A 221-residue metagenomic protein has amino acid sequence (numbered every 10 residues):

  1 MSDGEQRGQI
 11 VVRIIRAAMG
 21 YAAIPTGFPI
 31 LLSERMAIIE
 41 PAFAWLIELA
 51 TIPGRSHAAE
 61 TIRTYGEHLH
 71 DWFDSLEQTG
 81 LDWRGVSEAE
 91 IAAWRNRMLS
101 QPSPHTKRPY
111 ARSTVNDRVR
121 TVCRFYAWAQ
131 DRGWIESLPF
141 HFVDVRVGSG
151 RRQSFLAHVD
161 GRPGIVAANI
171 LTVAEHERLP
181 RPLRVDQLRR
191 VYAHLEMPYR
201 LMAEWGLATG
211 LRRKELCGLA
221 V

Functional and structural regions predicted by a protein language model:
M1-H57, R63-H70, D74: Basic/aromatic DNA-contact patch characteristic of tyrosine site-specific recombinases
Q9, M19, R35-M36, K107 (+2 more regions): Intrinsic-disorder/low-complexity loop/linker signature
G27, L31, H141, I165 (+1 more regions): Intrinsically disordered, low-complexity segments enriched in proline/serine/threonine
F43-T61, L69-L156, R190, G210: N-terminal core-binding DNA-recognition domain of tyrosine recombinases/integrases
I135, S149-R189: DNA breakage-rejoining catalytic core of tyrosine-based enzymes
E175-R213, C217: Basic, Lys/Arg- and aromatic-enriched nucleic-acid-binding interface segment
L219-V221: A short, basic/aromatic helix-end/turn motif that makes direct DNA contacts
